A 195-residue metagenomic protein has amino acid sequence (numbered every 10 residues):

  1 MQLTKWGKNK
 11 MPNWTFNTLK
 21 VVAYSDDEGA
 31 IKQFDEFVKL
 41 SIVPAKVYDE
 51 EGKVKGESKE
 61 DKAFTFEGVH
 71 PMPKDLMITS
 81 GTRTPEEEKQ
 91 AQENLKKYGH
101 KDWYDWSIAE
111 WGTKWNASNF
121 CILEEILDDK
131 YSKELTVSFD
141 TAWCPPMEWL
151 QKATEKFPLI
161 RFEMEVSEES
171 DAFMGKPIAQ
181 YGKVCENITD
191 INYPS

Functional and structural regions predicted by a protein language model:
L3: Cationic, low-complexity basic patches in intrinsically disordered or flexible, solvent-exposed regions
W6, K10-S195: Long, contiguous binding/interaction regions
